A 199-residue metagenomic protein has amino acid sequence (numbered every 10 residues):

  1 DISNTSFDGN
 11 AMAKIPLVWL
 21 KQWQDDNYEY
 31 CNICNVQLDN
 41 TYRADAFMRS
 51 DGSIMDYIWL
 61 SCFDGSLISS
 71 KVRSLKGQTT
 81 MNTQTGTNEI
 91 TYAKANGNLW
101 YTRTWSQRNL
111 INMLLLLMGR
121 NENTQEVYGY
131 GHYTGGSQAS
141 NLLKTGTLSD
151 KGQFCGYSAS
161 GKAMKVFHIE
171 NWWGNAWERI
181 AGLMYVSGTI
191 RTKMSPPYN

Functional and structural regions predicted by a protein language model:
D1-N10, W19-K21, D26-E29: Catalytic-loop region of hydrolases
I2-G9, N35-W172: Short aromatic-cysteine micro-motif
V18-L20, D64-L67, G182-M184: Acidic glycine-/aspartate-rich tracts in secreted/extracellular proteins
K21-Q22, L67, N109, E178: Active-site micro-motifs of SAM-dependent methyltransferase domains
D26, M113, Y185-S187: Generic domain-boundary/flexible-linker signal
N27-Q37, T189-S195: Short Gly/aromatic-enriched secondary-structure transition segments
W177-N199: Surface-exposed recognition segments
